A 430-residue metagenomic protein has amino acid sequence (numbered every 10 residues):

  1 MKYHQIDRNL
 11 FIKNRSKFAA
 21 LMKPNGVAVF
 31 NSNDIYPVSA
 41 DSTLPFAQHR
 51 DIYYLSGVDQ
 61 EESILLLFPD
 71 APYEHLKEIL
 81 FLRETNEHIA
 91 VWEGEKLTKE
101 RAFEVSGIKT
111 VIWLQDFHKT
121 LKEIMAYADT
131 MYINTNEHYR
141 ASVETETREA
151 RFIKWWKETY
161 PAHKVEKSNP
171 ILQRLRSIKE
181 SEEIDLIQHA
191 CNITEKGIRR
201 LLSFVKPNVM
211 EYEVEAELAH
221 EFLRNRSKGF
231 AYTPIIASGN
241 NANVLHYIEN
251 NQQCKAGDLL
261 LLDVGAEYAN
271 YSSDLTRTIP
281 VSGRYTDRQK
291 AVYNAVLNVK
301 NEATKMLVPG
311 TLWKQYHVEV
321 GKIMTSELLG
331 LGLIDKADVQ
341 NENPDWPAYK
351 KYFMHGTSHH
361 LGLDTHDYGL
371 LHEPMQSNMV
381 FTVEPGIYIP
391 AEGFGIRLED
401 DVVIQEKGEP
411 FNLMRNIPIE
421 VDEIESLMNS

Functional and structural regions predicted by a protein language model:
M1-S430: Active-site neighborhoods and metal-handling regions in enzymes and metal-associated proteins
